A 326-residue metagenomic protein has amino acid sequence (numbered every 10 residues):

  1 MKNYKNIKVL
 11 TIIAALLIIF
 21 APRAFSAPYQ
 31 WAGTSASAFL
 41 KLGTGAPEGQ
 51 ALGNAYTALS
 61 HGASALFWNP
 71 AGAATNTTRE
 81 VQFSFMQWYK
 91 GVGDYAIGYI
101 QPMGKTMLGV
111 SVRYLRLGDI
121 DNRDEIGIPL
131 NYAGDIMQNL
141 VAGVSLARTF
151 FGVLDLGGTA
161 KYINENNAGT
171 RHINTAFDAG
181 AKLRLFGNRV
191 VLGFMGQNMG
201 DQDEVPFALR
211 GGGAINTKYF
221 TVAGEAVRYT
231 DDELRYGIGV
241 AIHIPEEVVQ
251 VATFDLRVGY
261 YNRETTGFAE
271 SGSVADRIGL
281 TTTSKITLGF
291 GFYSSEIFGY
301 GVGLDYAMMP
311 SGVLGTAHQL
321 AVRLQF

Functional and structural regions predicted by a protein language model:
M1-K2, L140: Accessible peptide chain termini
K2-T11: Bacterial N-terminal signal peptides that target proteins for export
T11-F20: Bacterial N-terminal signal peptides
F20-S26: Sec/Tat signal peptide C-region and signal peptidase I cleavage site
A27-F326: Subset of outer-membrane beta-barrel
